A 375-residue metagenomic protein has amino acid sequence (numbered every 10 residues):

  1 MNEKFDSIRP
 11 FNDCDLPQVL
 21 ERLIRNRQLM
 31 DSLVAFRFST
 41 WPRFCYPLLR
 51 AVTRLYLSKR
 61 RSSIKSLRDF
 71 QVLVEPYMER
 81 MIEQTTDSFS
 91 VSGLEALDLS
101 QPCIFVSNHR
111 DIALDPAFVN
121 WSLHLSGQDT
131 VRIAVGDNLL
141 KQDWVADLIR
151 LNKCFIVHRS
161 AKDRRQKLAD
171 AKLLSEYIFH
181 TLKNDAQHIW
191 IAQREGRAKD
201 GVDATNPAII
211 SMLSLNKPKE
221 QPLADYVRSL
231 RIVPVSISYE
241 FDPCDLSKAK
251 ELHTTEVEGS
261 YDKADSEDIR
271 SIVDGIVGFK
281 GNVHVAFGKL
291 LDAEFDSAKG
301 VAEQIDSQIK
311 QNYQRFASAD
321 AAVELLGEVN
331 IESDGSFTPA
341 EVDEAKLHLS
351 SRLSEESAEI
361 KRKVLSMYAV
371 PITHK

Functional and structural regions predicted by a protein language model:
M1-C103, R110-Q128, D137-D143, K172-I189 (+2 more regions): Membrane-interfacial terminal anchoring regions of lipid-handling membrane enzymes
R132, G136-D143, D147-S160, R164-L168: Conserved nucleotide-cofactor-binding alpha/beta core module
